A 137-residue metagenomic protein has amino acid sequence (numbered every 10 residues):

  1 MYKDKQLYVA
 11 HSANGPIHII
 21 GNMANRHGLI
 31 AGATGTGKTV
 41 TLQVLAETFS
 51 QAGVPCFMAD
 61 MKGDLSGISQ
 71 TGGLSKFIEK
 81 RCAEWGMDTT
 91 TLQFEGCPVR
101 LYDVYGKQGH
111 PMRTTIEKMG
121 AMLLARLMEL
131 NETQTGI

Functional and structural regions predicted by a protein language model:
M1-C97: Glycine-rich phosphate-binding loop of nucleotide-binding enzymes
A83-I137: Helical/strand "switch-coupling" subdomains that flank nucleotide/phosphate-binding cores, especially in P-loop NTPases
